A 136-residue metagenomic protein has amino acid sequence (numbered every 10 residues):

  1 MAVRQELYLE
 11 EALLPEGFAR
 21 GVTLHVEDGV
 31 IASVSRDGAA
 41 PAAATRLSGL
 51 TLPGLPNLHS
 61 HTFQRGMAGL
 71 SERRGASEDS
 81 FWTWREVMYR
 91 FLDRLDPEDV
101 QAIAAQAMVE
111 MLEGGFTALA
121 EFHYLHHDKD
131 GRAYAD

Functional and structural regions predicted by a protein language model:
M1-A40, L50-T51: N-terminal metal-binding scaffold of metallo-dependent hydrolase/deaminase domains
V26, R46, N57: Short, acidic, Ser/Thr-enriched surface-loop or helix-capping motifs
V34, R65-G66: Residues that scaffold the ATP/ADP-binding catalytic core of kinase and kinase-like folds
A40-R46, Q64: A short, polar/proline- and glycine-enriched secondary-structure boundary/capping micro-motif
S48-G54, A105: Short hydrophobic "helix-edge" motifs at membrane interfaces and signal-peptide entry regions
P53-R65: Histidine-centered catalytic micro-motifs
G66-A102, K129-A133: Active-site gating loops and adjacent loop-to-helix segments of metal-dependent hydrolytic enzymes
R94-D136: Active-site loop-helix segments enriched in His/Asp/Glu that coordinate and activate a nucleophilic water at divalent
